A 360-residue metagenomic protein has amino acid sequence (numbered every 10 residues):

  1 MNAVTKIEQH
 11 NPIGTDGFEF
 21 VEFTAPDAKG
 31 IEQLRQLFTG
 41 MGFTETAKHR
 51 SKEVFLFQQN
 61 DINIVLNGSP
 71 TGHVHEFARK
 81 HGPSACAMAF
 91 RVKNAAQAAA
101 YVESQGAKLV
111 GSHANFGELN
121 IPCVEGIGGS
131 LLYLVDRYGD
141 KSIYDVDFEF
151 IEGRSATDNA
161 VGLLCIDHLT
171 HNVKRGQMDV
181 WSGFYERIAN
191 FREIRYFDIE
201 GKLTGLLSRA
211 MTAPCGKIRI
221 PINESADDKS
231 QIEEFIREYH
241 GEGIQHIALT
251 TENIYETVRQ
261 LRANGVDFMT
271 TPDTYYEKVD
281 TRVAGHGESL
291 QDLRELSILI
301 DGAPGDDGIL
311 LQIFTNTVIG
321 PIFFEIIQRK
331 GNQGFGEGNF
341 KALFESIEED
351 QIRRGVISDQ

Functional and structural regions predicted by a protein language model:
M1-I151, H168, R175, Q312: An N-terminus-focused feature that recognizes amino-terminal "leader" regions
G17-A28, I151-R219, D228-K229, E238-T274 (+2 more regions): Surface-exposed interaction/gating patches
D27-S51, Q59-D61, K93-G111, Q177-G183 (+5 more regions): Extended intrinsically disordered, low-complexity coil regions enriched in Ser, Thr, Gly, Ala and often Pro
K29, K52-F55, H73-V74, E118 (+8 more regions): Flexible loop/turn segments at secondary-structure boundaries
K48, N60, N67, S112 (+11 more regions): Generic beta-strand/beta-sheet core signal
A85-M88, A98-A99, E103-G201, R209 (+1 more regions): Extended catalytic-interface subdomain
K141-F150, G334-F344: A short, polar/charged loop-to-alpha-helix boundary motif
